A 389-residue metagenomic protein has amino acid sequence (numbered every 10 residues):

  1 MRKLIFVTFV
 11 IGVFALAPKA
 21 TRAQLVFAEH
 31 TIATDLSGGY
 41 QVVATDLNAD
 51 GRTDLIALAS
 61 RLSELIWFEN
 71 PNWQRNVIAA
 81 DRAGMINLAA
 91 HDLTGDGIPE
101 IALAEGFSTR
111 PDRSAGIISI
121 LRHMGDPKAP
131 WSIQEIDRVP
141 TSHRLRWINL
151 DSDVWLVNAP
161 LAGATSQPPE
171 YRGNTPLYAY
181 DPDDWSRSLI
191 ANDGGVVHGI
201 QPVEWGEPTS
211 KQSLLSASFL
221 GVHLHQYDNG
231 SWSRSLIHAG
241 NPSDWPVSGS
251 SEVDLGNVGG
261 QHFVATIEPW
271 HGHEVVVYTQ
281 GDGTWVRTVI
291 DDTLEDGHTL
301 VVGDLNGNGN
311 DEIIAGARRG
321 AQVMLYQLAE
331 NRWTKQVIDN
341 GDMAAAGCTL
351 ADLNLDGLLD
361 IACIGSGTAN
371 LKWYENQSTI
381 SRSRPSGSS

Functional and structural regions predicted by a protein language model:
I5-A15: Bacterial N-terminal signal peptides
P18-S389: Beta-propeller-forming repeat regions
